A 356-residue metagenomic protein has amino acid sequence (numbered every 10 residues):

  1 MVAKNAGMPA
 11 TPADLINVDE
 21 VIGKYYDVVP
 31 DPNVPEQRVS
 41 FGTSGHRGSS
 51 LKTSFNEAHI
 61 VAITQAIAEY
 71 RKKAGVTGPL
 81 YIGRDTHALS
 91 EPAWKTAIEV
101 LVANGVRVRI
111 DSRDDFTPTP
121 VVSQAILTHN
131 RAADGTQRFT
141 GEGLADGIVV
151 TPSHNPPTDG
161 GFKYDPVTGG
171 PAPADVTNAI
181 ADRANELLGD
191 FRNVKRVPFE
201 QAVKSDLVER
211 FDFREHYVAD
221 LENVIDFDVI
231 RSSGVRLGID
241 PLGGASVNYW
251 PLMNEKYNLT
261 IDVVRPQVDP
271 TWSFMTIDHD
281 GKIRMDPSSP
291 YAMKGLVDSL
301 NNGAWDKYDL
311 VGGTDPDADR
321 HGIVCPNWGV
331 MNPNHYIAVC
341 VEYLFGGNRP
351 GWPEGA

Functional and structural regions predicted by a protein language model:
V2-A103, T128, L207-L237, A245: An N-terminal, well-structured beta->alpha segment
V2-L15, G75-T168: Ferredoxin-reductase
P12-L15, E20, K24-D27, R107-S123 (+4 more regions): Phosphate-binding chemistry for phosphorylated carbohydrates and sugar-nucleotides
N33-T43, K195-P198, V263-D269: Flexible hinge/switch segments at interdomain interfaces of large molecular machines
T64-A68, V100, D146-G147, G161 (+2 more regions): Glycine-centered structural positions embedded in regular secondary structure
F191-K195, E255: Accessory alpha-helical/coil subdomains and C-terminal extensions that flank or cap enzyme catalytic cores
